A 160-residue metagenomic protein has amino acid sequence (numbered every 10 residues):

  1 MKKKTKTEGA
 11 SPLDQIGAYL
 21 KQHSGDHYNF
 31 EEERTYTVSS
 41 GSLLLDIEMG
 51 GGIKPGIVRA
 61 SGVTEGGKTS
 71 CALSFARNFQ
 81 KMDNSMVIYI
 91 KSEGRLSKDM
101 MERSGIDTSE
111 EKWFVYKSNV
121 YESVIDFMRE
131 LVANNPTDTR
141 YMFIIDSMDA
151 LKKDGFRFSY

Functional and structural regions predicted by a protein language model:
K2-E110, V124-A133: The Walker A/P-loop phosphate-binding site
K2-K3, S118-Y160: P-loop NTPase motor core
E111-N119: Short acidic-hydrophobic, aromatic-tinged amphipathic segments that line or gate anion-handling sites
